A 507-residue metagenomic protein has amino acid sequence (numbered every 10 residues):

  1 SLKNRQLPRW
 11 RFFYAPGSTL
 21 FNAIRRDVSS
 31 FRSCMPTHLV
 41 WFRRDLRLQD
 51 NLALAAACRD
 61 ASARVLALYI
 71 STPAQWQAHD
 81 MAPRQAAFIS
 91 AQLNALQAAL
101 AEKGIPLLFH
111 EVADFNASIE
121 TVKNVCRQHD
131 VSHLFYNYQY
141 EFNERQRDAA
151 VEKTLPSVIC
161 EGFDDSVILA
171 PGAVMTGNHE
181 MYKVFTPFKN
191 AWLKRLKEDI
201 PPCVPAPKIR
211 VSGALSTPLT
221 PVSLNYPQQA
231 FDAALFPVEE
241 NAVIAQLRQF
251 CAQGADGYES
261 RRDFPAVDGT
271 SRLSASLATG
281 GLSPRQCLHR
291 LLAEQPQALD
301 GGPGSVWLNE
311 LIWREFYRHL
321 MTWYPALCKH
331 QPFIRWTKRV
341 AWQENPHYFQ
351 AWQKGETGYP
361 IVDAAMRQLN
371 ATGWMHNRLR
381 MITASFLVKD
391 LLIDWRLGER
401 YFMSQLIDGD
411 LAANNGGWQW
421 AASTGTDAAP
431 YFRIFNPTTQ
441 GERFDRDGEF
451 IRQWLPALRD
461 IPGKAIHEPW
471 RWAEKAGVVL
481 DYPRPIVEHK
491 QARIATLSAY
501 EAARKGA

Functional and structural regions predicted by a protein language model:
S1-P16, D27: Positively charged N-terminal leader segments that act as targeting/secretion signals
R5-L7, H179-I334, F444-D445, E449-A507: Glycine/tryptophan-enriched, flexible segments
L20-C34: Short, Lys/Arg-enriched N-terminal segments with co-localized hydrophobic residues within the first ~10-30 amino acids
F31, M35-I200, P303, A413 (+2 more regions): Trp/Phe/Arg-rich N-terminal binding region typifying the photolyase-homology
A55, N124, D363, M381 (+1 more regions): A broad detector of short, well-ordered amphipathic alpha-helices that serve as recognition/interaction surfaces
D268-A457: Active-site-proximal binding-pocket segments
